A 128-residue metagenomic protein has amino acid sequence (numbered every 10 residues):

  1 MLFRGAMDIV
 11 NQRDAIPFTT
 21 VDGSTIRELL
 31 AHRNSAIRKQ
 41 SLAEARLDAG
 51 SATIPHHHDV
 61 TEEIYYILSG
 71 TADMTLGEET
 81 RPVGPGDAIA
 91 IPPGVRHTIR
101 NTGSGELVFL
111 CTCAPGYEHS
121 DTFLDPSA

Functional and structural regions predicted by a protein language model:
M1-Q40, I54, D121-A128: A short, N-terminal "cap"/entry segment at the start of jelly-roll beta-barrel domains of the cupin/DSBH fold
E28, A43-D59: Conserved short histidine dyad/triad with adjacent acidic residue
E44-A45, G105-D121: A short hydrophobic beta-strand segment most commonly corresponding to one strand of the jelly-roll/cupin
I54-P55, M74-T75, I91, H97-G103: Short beta-strand His + acidic residue motifs that chelate non-heme Fe in jelly-roll/DSBH and cupin folds
V60-E62, Y66-A72: Glycine- and acidic-residue-biased ligand/ion/polar-headgroup-sensing regions
V60-T61, E79, V95-R96, G105: A generic "binding-loop/recognition-motif" signal
E78-P93: Short acidic-glycine-tyrosine-enriched beta hairpin
G94-V95, A114: Short, surface-exposed secondary-structure boundary micro-motifs
